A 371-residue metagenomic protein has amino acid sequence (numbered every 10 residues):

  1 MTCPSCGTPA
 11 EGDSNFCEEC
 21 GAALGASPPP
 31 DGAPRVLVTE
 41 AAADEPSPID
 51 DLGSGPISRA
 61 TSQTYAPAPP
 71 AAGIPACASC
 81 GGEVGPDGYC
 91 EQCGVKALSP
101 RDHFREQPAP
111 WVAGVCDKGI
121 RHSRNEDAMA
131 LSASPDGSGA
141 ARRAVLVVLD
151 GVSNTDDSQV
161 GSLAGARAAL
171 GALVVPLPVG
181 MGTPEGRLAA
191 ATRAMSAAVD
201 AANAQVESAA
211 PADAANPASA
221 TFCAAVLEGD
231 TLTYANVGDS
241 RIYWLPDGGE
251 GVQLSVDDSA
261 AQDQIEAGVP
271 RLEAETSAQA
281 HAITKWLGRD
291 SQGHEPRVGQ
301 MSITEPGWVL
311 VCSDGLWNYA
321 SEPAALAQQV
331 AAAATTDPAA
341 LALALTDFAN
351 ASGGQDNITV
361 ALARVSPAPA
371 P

Functional and structural regions predicted by a protein language model:
M1-P371: PP2C/PPM-type serine/threonine phosphatase catalytic domain
